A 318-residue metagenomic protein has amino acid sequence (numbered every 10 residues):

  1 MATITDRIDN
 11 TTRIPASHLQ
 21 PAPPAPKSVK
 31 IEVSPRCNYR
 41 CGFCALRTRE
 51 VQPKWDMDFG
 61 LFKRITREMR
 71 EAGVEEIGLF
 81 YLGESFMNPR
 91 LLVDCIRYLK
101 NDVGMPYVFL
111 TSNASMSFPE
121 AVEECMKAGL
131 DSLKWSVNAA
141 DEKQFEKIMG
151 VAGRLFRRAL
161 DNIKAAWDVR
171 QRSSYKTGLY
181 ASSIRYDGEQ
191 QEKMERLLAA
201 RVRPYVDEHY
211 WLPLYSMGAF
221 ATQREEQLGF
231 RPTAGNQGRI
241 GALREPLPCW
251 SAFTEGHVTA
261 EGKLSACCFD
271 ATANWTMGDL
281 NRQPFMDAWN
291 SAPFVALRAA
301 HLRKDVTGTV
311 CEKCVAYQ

Functional and structural regions predicted by a protein language model:
A2-N10, Q52, M57-G60, M105 (+3 more regions): Radical SAM enzyme [4Fe-4S]-AdoMet core and its adjacent flexible, acidic and glycine-rich loops/tails across
A2-S132, K147-R157, D161: Conserved alpha-helical substructure of the radical SAM core
I31, P35-N38, L243, D305-G308: Processing junctions and N-termini across compartments
N38-L46, A266-F269, G308-Y317: Local cysteine-cluster metal-coordination motifs and their immediate loop/turn environment, predominantly Fe-S cluster
N38-Y39, D94-C95, R170, T272 (+1 more regions): A broad, low-specificity signal for short, low-complexity segments enriched in glycine/proline and polar/charged
